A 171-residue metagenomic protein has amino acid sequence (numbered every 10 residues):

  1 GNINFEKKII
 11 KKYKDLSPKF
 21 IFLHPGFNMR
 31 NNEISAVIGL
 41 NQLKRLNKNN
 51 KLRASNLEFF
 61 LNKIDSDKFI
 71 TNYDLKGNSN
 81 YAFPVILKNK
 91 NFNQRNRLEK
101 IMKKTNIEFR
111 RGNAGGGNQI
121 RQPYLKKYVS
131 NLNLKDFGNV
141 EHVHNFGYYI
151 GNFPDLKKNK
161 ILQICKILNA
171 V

Functional and structural regions predicted by a protein language model:
G1-V171: PLP-dependent aminotransferase class I/II
